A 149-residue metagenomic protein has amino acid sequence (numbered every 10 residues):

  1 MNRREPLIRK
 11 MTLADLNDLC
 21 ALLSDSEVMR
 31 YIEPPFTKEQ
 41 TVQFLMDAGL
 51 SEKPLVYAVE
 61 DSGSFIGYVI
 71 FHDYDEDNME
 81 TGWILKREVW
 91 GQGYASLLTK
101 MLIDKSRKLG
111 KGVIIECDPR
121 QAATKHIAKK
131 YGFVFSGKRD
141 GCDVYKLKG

Functional and structural regions predicted by a protein language model:
M1-E27, A58-G149: Acyl-donor (CoA/ACP) binding surface of acyl/acetyltransferases
K10-M11, I32-E33, A48-L50, M79: Short charge-dense sequence patches
E27-M46: Conserved GNAT-fold acetyl-CoA-binding loop/helix
R30, E39, E52-V56, V113: Secondary-structure transition/capping residues
K38-V42, L50-E52, R87-E88: Juxtamembrane/interface motifs at transmembrane-helix termini
M46-A58, G67: A short helix-loop-beta-strand connector motif used in the catalytic cores of GNAT acetyltransferases and, in some
